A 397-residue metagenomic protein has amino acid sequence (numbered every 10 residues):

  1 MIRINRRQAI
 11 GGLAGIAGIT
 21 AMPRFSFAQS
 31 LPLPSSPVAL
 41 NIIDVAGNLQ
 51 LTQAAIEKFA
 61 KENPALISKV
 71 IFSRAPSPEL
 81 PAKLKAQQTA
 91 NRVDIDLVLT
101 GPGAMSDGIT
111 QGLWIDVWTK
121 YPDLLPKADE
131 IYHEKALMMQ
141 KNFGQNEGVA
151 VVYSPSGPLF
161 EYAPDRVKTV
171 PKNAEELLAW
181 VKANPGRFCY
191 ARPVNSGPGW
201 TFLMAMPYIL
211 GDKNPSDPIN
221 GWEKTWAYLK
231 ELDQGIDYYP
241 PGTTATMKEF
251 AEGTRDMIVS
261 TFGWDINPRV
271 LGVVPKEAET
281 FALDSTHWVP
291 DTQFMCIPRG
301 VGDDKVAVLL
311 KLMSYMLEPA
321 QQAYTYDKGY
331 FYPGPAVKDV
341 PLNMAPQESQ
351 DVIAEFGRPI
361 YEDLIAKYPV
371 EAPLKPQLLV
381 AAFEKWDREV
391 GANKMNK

Functional and structural regions predicted by a protein language model:
M1-A17: N-terminal secretory signal peptides and thylakoid transit peptides that target proteins across membranes
L31-S106: Early extracytoplasmic/lumenal segment of secretory-pathway proteins
V45-Q53, A75-P78, T100-M105, I109-A245 (+1 more regions): Extracytoplasmic ligand-binding site segments that recognize negatively charged/polar headgroups
Q88-L97, L113-W114, N184-G186, E252-V259: Alpha-to-beta junction loops
L159-R166, P207-G211, T292-K305, Y324-T325: A bilobed periplasmic-binding-protein/Venus flytrap-type ligand-binding module shared by bacterial periplasmic
G235-G302, L342-D351: Extracytoplasmic/periplasmic substrate-binding proteins
M295-A366: Mature extracytoplasmic/periplasmic domains
R358-K397: Conserved C-terminal helix/tail region of periplasmic/extracytoplasmic solute-binding proteins
